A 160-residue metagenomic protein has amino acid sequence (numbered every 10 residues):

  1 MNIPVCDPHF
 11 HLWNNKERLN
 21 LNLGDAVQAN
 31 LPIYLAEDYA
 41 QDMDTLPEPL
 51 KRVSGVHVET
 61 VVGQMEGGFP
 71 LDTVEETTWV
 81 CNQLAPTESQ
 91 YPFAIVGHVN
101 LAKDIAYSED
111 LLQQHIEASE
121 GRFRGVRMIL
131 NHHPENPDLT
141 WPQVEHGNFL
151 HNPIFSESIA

Functional and structural regions predicted by a protein language model:
M1-S89: An N-terminally biased module of ancient metal coordination in phosphate/nucleic-acid-related enzymes
P70-A160: Active-site gating/metal-coordination segments in enzymes
